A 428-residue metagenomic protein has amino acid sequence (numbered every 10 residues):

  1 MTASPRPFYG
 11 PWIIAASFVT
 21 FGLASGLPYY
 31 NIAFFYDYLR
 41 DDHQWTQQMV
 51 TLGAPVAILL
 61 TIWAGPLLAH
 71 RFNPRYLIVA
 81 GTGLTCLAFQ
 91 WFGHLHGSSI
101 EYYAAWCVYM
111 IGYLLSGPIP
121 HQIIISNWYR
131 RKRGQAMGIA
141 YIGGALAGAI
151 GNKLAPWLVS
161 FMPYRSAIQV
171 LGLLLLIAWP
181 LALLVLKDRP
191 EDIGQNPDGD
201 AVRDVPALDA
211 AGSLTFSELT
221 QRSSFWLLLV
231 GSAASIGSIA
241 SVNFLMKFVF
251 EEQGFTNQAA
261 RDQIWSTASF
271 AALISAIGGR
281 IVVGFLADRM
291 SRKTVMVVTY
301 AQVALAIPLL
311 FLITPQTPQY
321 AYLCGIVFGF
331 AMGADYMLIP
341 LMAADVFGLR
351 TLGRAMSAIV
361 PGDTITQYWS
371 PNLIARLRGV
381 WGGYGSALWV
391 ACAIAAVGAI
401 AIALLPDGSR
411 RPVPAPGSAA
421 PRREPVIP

Functional and structural regions predicted by a protein language model:
G22, A88, I100-S116, A233 (+1 more regions): Hydrophobic core of transmembrane alpha-helices in multi-pass small-molecule transporters, especially MFS/SLC-type
P28-Y36, S217-I281, S370-I374: Extracytoplasmic gate region of multi-pass secondary transporters
L39-R40, L68-A69, K153-M162, F250-E251 (+2 more regions): Interfacial helix-cap and linker-helix signal at transmembrane-aqueous boundaries of multi-pass secondary transporters
L52-L68, F270-V282: Central cavity-lining transmembrane alpha-helices of secondary-active solute carriers, predominantly the Major
G83-G97, Q302-P315: C-terminal ends and interior cores of transmembrane alpha-helices in multi-pass membrane transporters/permeases
S116-Y129, A334-F347: Intracellular juxtamembrane helix-capping segments at the cytosolic ends of symmetry-related transmembrane helices
G144-E191: Helix-loop-helix hairpin linking two adjacent transmembrane segments in secondary transporters
I264-A276, V282, A287-M342: C-terminal transmembrane helical hairpin of 12-TM major facilitator-type secondary transporters
